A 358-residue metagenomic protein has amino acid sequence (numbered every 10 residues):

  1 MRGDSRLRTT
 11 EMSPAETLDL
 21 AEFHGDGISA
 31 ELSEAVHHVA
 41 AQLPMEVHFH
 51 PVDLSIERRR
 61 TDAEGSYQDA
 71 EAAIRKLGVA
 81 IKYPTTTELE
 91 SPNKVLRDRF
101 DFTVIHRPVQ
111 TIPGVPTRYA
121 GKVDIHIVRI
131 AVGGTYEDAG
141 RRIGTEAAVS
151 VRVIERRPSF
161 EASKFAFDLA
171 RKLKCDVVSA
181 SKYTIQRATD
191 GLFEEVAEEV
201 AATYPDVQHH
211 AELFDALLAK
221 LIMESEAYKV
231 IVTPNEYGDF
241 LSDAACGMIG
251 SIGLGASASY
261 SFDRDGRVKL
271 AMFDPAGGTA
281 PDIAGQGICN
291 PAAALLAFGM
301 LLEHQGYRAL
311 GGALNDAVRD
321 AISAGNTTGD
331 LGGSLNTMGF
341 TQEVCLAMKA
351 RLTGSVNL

Functional and structural regions predicted by a protein language model:
D19-G25, A80-Y83, D176-Y183, L296-E303: Short glycine-rich or small-residue beta-strand-to-loop segments that form or flank ligand, phosphate, metal/Fe-S
A21-Q42, G144-D215, A227: Glycine-rich phosphate/diphosphate-binding loop of Rossmann-like nucleotide-binding domains
D26-S29, G78, V128, A166 (+5 more regions): Buried hydrophobic positions in well-ordered alpha/beta secondary-structure cores of metabolic enzymes
V36, A197, A294-L302, V344: Buried hydrophobic packing segments
E46-D69, L221: N-terminal beta-loop-helix "entrance" segment that forms/cooperates in small-molecule cofactor or anionic ligand
R59-V149, E236, F240: N-terminal glycine-rich phosphate/adenylate-binding segment common to multiple enzyme folds
D138-A139, I143, A147-S179, Y183-R187 (+2 more regions): Glycine-rich phosphate/pyrophosphate-binding loop and the adjoining helix
I222-N326: Glycine-rich phosphate/nucleotide-binding loop
